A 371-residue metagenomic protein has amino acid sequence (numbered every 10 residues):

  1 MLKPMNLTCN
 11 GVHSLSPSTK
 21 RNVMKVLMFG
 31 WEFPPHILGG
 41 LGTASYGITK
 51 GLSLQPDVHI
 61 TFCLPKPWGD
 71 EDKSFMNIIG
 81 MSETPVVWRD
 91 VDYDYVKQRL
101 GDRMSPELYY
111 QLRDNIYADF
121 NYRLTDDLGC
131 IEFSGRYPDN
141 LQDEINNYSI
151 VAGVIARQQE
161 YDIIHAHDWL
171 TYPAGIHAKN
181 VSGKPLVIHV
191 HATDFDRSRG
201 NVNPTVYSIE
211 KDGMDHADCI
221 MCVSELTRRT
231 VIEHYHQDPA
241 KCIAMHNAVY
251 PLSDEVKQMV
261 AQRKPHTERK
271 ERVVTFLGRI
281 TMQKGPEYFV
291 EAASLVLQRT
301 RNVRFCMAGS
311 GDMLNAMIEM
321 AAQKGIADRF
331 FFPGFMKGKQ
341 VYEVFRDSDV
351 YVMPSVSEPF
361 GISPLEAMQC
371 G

Functional and structural regions predicted by a protein language model:
R21, V58-A156: A conserved catalytic-core segment of Leloir-type glycosyltransferases
L226, A248: Carbohydrate-associated surface elements
H266-A293: Conserved donor-binding/catalytic core segment of Leloir-type glycosyltransferases
A316-M336: Nucleotide-activated donor-binding/catalytic signature segment of Leloir-type glycosyltransferases, i.e., the conserved
F335-M336, E343-S348: Short alpha-helical donor nucleotide-sugar binding micro-motif in glycosyltransferases
V356: Aromatic "clamp/platform" in nucleotide-sugar-dependent glycosyltransferases that forms part of the donor/acceptor
G361-P364: Short glycine/serine-rich donor-binding loops of glycosyltransferases
